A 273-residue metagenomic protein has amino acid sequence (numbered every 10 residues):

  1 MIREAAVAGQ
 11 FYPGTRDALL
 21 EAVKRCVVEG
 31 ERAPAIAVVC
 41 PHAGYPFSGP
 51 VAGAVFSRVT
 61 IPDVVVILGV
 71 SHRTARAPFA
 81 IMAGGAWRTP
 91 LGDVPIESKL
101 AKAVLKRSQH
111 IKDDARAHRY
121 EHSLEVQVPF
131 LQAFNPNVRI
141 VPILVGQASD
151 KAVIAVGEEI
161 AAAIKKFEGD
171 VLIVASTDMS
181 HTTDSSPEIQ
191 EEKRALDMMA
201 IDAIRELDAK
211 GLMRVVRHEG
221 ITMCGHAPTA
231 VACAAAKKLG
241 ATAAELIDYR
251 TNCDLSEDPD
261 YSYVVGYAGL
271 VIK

Functional and structural regions predicted by a protein language model:
M1-A234, K238-L239, A243, Y249-L255 (+1 more regions): Active-site histidine-anchored catalytic micro-motif
E257-S262: A structural supersecondary motif
V264-G269: Short hydrophobic/aromatic beta-strand or adjacent loop that forms the aromatic wall/cage of a ligand/substrate-binding
